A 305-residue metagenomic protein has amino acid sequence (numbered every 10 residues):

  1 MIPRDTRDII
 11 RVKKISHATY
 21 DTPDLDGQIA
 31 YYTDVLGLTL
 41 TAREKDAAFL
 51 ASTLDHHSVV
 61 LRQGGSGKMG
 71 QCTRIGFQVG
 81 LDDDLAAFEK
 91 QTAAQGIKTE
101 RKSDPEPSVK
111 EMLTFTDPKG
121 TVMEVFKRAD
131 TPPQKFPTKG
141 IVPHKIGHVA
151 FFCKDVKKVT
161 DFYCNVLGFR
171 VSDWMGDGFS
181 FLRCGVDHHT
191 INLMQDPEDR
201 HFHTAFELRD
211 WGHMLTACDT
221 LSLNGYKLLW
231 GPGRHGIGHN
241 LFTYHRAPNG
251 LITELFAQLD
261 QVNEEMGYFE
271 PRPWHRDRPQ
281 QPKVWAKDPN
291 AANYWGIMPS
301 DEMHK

Functional and structural regions predicted by a protein language model:
M1-D26, C72-F77, R128-K157, D199-E207 (+1 more regions): N-terminal beta-strand motif that seeds the catalytic metal site of vicinal oxygen chelate
M1-D8, K90-V142, S180, Y226-K305: Vicinal oxygen chelate
M1-G70, R74-K90, A94-Q95, M298-H304: The feature marks the first
K14-P23, S66-Q91, E111-T116, K145-K154 (+3 more regions): Vicinal oxygen chelate
S16-H57, P105-E106, F151-H189, M194: Core segments of cupin and vicinal oxygen chelate
Q28-T33, T92, G120, V159 (+4 more regions): Conserved active-site tyrosine of GNAT-family acetyltransferases
T39-Q71, T121-A129, D173-F202, E207-W211 (+1 more regions): Conserved short beta-strand elements that form part of the metal-binding/catalytic scaffold of enzyme active sites
K157-V166, R170, M175-G176, P197 (+2 more regions): Double-stranded beta-helix
